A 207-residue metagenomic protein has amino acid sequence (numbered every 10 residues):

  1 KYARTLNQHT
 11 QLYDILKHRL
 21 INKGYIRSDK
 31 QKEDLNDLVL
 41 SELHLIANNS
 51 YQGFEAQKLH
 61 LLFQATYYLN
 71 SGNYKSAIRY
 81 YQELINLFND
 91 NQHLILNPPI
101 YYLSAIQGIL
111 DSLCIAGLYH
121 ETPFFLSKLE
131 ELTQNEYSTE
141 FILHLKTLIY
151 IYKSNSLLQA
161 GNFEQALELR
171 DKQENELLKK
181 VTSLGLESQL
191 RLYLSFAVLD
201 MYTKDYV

Functional and structural regions predicted by a protein language model:
K1-L61: Flexible inter-repeat linkers and adjacent short helices within tandem amphipathic alpha-helical repeat scaffolds
Y2-R4, V39-N49, Q82-L94, P123-S138 (+2 more regions): Amphipathic alpha-helical segments of tetratricopeptide repeats
N7-D14, Y51-L59, Q92-I106, E136-I151 (+1 more regions): Alpha-solenoid helical repeat architecture
D14-E33, L59-N73, L103-L118, T147-A160 (+1 more regions): Tandem amphipathic alpha-helical repeat scaffolds
G53-Q57, S71, K75-L84: Long, acidic/polar, low-complexity amphipathic helices and coiled-coil-like
F141-L145, G161, Q165-K172, K179-V207: C-terminal structured domains
